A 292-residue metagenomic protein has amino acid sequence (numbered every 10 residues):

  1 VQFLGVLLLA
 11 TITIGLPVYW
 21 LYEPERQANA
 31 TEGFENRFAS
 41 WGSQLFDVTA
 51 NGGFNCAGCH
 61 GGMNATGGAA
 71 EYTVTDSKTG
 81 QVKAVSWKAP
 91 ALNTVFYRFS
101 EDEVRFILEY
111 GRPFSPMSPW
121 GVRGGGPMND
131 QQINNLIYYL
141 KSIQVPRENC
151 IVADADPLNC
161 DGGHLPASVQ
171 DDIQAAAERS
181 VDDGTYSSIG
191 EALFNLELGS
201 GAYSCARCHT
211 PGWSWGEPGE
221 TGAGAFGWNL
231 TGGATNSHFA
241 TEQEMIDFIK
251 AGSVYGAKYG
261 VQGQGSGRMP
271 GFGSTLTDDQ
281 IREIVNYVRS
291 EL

Functional and structural regions predicted by a protein language model:
F3-Y19: Hydrophobic membrane-insertion alpha-helices, especially the h-region of bacterial N-terminal signal peptides
Y22-A50, G67, P157-G201: Electrostatic cytochrome c docking/interface patches
R37, G52-G53, M63, A70-T73 (+3 more regions): Extracytoplasmic/periplasmic mature domains of Sec-exported, cell-envelope-associated bacterial proteins
S40-A57, F99, E191-A206, G216-G219 (+1 more regions): Sequence context surrounding c-type heme c attachment/ligation sites in exported
G42, N51-M63, V104, L136 (+4 more regions): The canonical Cys-X-X-Cys-His
F54-G58, P119-W120, P146-A155, Y203-R207: Surface-exposed patches in mature extracellular/periplasmic domains of secreted proteins
A65-A69, G125, S142-V152, T185-A192 (+3 more regions): Inter-heme linker and motif-flanking segments adjacent to c-type heme-binding CXXCH motifs in c-type cytochromes
T73-I143, E217-L292: Extracytoplasmic electron-transfer domains, predominantly the class I c-type cytochrome c fold
